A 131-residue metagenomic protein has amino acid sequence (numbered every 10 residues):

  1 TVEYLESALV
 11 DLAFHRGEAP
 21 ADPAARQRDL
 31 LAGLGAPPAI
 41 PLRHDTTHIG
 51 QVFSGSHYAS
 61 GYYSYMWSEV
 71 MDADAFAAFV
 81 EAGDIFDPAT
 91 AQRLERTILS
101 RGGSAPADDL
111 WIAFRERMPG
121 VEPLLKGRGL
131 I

Functional and structural regions predicted by a protein language model:
T1-I131: C-terminal, non-catalytic "cap/extension" segments appended to globular domains
